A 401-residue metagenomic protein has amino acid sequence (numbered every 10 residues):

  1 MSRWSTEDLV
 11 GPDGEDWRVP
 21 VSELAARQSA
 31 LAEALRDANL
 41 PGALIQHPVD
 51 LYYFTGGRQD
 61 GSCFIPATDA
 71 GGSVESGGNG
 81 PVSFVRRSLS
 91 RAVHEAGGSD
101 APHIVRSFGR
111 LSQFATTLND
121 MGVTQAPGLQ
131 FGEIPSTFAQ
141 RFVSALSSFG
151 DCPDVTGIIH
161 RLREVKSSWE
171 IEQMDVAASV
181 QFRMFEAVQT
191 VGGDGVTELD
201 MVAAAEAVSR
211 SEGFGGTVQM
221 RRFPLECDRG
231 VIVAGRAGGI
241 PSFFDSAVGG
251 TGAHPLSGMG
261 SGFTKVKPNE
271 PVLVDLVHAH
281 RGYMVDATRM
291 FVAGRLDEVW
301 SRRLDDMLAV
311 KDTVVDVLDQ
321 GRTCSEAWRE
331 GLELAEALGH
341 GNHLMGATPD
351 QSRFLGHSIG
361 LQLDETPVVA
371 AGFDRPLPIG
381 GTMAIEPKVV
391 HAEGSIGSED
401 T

Functional and structural regions predicted by a protein language model:
M1-T401: Active-site neighborhoods and metal-handling regions in enzymes and metal-associated proteins
